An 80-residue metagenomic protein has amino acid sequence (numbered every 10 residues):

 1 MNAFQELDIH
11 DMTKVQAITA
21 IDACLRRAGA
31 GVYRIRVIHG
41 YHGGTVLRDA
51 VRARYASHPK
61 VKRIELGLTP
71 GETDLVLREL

Functional and structural regions predicted by a protein language model:
M1-L80: Long, charged, low-complexity intrinsically disordered regions
